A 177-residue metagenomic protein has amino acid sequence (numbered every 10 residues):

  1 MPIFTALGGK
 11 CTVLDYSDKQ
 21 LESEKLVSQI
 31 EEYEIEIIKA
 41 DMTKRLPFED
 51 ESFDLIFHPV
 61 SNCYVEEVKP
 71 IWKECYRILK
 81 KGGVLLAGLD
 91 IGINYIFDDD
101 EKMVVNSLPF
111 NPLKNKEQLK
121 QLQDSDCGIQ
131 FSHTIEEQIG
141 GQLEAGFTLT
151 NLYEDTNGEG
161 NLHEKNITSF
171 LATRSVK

Functional and structural regions predicted by a protein language model:
M1-R45: Class I SAM-dependent methyltransferase SAM/SAH-binding core
T43-I56: A short acidic, Gly/Pro-enriched loop at the edge of an enzyme's catalytic core that lines a small-molecule cofactor
D54-K69: A short SAM/SAH-binding and catalytic strip from SAM-dependent methyltransferases
K69-V84: A short glycine-rich, Lys/Arg-flanked "PGG" loop and its adjoining helix->strand segment in the class I
V84-E117: Conserved class I S-adenosyl-L-methionine
A87, I93, L122-E136: Acceptor-substrate binding/catalytic loop of class I
I129-L152: Short alpha-helix
A145-F147, N161-K177: Core SAM-dependent methyltransferase catalytic element
